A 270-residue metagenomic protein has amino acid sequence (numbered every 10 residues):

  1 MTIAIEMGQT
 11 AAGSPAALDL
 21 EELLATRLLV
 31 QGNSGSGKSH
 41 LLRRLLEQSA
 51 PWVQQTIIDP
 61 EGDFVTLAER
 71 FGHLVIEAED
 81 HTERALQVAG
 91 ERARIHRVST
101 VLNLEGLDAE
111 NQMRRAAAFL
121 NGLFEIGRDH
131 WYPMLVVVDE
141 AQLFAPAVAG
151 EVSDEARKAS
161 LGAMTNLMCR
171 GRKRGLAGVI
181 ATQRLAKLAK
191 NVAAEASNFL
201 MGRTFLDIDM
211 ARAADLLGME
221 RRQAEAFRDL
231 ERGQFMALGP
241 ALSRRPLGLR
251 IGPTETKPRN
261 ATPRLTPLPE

Functional and structural regions predicted by a protein language model:
M1-A17: N-terminal pre-Walker A segment at the start of P-loop NTPase domains
A4-E6, L28, E125, G233-E270: Conserved P-loop NTPase motor module
A16-L20, A25, L29, R43-N121 (+1 more regions): Switch/coupling segment of Walker-type NTPase motor domains
G32, E140: The Walker A (P-loop) glycine that initiates the GxxxxGKT/S ATP-binding motif of P-loop NTPases
S34-S36, L46, T66, M168-C169 (+1 more regions): Conserved ATP-driven motor cores of ASCE-family P-loop NTPases powering translocation/secretion/packaging/pilus
S39: Walker A/P-loop
W52-T56, R97-S99, D129-L135, R174-V179: Loop/turn-to-beta-strand initiation segments
G122-R128, R157-G178, R221: Substrate-engagement module of ASCE P-loop NTPases
